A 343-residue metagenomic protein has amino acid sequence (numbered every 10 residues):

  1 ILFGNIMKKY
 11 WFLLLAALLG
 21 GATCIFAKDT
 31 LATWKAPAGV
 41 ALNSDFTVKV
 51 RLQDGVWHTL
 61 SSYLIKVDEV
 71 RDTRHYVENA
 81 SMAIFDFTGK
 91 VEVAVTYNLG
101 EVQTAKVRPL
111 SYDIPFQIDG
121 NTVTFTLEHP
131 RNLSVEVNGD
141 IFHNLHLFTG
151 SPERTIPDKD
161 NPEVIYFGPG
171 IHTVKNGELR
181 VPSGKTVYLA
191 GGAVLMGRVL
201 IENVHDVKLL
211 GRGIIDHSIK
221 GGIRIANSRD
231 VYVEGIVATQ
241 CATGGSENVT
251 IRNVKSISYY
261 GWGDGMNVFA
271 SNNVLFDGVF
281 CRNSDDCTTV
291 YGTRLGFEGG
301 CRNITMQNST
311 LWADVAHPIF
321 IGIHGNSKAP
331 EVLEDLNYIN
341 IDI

Functional and structural regions predicted by a protein language model:
I1-K28, L210: Bacterial Sec-dependent N-terminal signal peptides
K28-K159: Beta-strand-enriched, solvent-exposed domains that form extended recognition/catalytic surfaces
W34, T149-K185, A193: N-terminal domain-start segments of secreted/luminal proteins
R51-Q53, D86-T88, T96-N98, Q117 (+13 more regions): A structural detector for beta-sheet-dominated domains
V123-L127, H172-T186, V194-L210, D216-V231 (+2 more regions): Extracellular beta-strand-rich solenoid/capping regions of secreted or surface-exposed proteins that bind or remodel
H172-N176, K220, G263-M266, G292-G296 (+1 more regions): Short, recurring structural edge motifs at helix starts
G184-T186, G191, H205-D216, R229-T239 (+4 more regions): Right-handed parallel beta-helix
R198, M266-N267, H317, I323-G325 (+1 more regions): Conserved mixed alpha/beta catalytic, RNA-binding, or beta-rich assembly cores of soluble enzyme, regulatory
